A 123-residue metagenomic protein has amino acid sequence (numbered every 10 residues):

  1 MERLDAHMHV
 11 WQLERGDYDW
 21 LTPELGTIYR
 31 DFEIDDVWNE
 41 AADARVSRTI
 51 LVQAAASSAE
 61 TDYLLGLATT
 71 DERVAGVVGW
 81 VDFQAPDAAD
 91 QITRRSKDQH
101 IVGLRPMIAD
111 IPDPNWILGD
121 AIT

Functional and structural regions predicted by a protein language model:
M1-T69: An N-terminally biased module of ancient metal coordination in phosphate/nucleic-acid-related enzymes
A59-T123: Active-site gating/metal-coordination segments in enzymes
